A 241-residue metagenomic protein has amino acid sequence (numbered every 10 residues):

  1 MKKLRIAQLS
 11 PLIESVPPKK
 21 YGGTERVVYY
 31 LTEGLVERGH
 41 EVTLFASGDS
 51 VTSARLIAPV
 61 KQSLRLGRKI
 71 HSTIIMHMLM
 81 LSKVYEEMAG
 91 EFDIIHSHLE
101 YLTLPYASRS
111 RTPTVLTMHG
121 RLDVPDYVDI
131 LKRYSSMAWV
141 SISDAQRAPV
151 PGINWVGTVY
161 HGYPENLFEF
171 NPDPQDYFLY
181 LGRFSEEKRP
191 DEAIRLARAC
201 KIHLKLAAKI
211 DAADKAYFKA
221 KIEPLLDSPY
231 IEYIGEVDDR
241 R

Functional and structural regions predicted by a protein language model:
M1-R241: Catalytic cores of nucleotide-sugar-dependent glycosyltransferases that transfer UDP/GDP/TDP-activated
